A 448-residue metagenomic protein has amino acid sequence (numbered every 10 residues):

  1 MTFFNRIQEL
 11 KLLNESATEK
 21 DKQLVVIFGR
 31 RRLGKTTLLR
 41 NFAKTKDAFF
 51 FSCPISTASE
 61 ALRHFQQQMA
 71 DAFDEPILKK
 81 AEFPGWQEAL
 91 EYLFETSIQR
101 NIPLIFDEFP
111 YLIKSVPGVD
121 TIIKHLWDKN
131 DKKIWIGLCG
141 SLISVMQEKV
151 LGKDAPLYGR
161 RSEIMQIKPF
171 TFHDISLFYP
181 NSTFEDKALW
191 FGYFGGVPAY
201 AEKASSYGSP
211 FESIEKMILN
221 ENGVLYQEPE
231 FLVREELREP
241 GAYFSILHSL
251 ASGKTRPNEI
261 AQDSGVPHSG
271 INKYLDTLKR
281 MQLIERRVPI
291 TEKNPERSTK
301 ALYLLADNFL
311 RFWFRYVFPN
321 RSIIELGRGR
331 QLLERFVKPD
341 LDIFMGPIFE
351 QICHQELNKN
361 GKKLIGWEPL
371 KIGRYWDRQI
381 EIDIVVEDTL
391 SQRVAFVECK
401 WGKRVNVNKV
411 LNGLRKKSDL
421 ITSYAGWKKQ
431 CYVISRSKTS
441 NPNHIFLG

Functional and structural regions predicted by a protein language model:
M1-R330, E334-R335: Phosphate-binding site recognition
R297-G448: A cross-kingdom feature that marks ATP-driven nucleic-acid transaction machinery
